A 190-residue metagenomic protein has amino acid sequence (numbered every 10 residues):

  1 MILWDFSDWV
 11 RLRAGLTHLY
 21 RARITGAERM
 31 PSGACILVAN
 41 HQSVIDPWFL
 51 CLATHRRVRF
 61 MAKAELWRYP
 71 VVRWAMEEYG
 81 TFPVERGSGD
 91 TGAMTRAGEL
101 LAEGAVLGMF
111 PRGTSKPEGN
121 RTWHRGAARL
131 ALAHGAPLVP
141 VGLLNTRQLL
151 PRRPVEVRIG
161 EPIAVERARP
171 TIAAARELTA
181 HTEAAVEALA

Functional and structural regions predicted by a protein language model:
I2-S7, T17-H18, T25, R29-S88 (+1 more regions): Catalytic core of membrane glycerolipid acyltransferases/transacylases, capturing the structured, soluble-facing
L3-S7, G92-A190: Non-catalytic C-terminal accessory region of glycerolipid acyltransferases and related lyso-lipid remodeling enzymes
V10-L12, E78-P83, F110-S115: Short, basic, glycine/proline-bearing loop/turn elements
L12, R73, A128: Short glycine-/small-residue-rich flexible loop motifs, especially phosphate/cofactor-binding loops
L12-R13, E77, L132, A184: Generic alpha-helical structural context detector
A14-L16, Q42, L52, L101 (+1 more regions): A generic structural signal for short, solvent-exposed coil/turn residues that cap or connect secondary-structure
A22, R56-V58, Y79, A105 (+2 more regions): A structural micro-motif
